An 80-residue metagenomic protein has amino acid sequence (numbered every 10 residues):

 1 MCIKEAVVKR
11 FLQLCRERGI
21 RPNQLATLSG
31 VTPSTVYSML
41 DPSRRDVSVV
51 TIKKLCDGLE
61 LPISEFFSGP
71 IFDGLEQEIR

Functional and structural regions predicted by a protein language model:
M1-C2, S38, S64-R80: Short, charged recognition helix plus adjacent turn of helix-turn-helix-like nucleic-acid-binding domains
M1-I20: A short, Lys/Arg-rich alpha-helix, primarily the initiator
L12, N23, K53: Residues within the helices of the helix-turn-helix
C15, A26, C56: The alpha-helix within a helix-turn-helix
R21, T32-P33, S48, P62: Short coil turns linking two alpha-helices in DNA-binding domains
G30-D46: Recognition helix of helix-turn-helix/homeodomain-like DNA-binding domains that insert into the DNA major groove
S43-D57: Short, basic-rich loop-to-helix N-cap that marks the start of a DNA-contacting helix
